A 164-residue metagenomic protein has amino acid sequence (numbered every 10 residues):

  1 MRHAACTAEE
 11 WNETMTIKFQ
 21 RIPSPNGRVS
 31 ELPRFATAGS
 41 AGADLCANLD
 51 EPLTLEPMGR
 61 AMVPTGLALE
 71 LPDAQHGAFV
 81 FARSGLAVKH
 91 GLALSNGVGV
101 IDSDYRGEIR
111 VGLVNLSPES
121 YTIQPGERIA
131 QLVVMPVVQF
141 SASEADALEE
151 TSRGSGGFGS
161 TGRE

Functional and structural regions predicted by a protein language model:
R2-E164: DUTPase catalytic domain/fold
